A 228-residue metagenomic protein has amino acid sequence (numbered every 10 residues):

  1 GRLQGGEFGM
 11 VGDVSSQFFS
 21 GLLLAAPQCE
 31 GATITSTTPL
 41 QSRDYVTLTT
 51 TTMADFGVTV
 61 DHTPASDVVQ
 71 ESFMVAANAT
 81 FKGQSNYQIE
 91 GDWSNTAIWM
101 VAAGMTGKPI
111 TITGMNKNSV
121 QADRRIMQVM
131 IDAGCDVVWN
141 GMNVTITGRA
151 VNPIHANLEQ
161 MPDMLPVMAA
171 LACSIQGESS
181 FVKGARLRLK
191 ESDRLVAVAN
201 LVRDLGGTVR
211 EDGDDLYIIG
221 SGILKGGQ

Functional and structural regions predicted by a protein language model:
G1-Q228: Short, structured segments at the rim of ligand-binding sites
